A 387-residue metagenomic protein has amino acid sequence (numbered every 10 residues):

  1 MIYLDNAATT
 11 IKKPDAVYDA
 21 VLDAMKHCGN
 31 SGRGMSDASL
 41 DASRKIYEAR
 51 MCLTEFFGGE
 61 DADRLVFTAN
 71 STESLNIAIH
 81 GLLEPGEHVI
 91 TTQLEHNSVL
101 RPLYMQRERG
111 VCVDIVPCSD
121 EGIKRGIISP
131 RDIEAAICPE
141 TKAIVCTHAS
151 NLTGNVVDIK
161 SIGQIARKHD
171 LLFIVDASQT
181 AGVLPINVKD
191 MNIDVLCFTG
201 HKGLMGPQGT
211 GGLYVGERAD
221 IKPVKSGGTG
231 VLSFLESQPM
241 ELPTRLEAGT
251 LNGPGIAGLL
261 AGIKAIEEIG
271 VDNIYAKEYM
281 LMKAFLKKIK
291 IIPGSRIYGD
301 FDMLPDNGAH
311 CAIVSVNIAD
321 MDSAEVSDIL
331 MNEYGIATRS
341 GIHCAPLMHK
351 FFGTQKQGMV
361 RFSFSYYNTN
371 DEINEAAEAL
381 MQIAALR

Functional and structural regions predicted by a protein language model:
M1-R387: Pyridoxal 5′-phosphate
